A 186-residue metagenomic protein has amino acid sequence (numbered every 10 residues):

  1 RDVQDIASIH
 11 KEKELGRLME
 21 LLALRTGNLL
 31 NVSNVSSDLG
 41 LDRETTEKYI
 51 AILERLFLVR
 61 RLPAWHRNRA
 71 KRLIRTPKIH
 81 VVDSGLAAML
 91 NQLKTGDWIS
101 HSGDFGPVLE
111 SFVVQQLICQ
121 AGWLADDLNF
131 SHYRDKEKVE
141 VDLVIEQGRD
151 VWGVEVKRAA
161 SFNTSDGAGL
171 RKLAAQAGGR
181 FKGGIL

Functional and structural regions predicted by a protein language model:
R1-V151: Accessory nucleic acid-recognition modules appended to NTPase machines
K94, K157-R158: Short, histidine-centered active-site or binding-site loop motifs used for metal coordination, general acid-base
V154: Conserved beta3 VAIK motif of the Hanks protein kinase fold
R158-L186: Catalytic cores of nucleic-acid endonucleases
